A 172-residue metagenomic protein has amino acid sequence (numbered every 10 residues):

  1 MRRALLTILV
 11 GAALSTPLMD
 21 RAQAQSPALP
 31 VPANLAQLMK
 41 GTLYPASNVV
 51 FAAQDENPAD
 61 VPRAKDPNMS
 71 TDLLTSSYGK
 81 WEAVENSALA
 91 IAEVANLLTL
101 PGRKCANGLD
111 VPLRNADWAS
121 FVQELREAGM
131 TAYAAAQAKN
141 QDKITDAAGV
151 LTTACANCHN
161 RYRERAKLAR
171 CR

Functional and structural regions predicted by a protein language model:
R2-R3, R21: Basic polycationic patches enriched in arginine
R3-A4, N160: Hydrophobic alpha-helical segments, especially transmembrane helices and their immediate juxtamembrane helical caps
A4-P17: Bacterial N-terminal signal peptides
A22-V150, E164-R172: Extracytoplasmic c-type cytochrome modules immediately beyond a signal peptide or single-pass transmembrane anchor
L151-Y162: The canonical Cys-X-X-Cys-His
